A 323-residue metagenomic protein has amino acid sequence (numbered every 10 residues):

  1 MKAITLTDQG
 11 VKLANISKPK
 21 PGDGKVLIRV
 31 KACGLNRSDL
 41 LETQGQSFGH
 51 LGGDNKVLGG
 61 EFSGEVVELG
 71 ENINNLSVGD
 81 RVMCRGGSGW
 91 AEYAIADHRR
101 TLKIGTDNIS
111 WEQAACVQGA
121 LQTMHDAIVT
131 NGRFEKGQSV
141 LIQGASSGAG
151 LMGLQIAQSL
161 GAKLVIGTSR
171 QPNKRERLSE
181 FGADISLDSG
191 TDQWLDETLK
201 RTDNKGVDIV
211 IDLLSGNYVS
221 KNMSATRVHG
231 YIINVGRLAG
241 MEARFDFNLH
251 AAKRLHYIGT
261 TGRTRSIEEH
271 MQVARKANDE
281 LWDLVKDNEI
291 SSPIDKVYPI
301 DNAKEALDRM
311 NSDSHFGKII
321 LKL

Functional and structural regions predicted by a protein language model:
P19-G34, Q46-S88: Glycine-rich beta-strand-centered segment in the early N-terminal region that forms part of a ligand/cofactor-binding
G86-R99: A structural motif shared across PLP-dependent enzymes of the aminotransferase-like
D107-W111, R133-S139, N204-K205: Short helix-loop-beta connector
A115-T191: Mid-domain Rossmann-like dinucleotide-binding core that forms the NAD(H)/NADP(H) cofactor-binding site
L178, N217-E289, K322-L323: Glycine-rich phosphate-binding loop and adjacent beta-alpha segment of Rossmann(oid) nucleotide-cofactor-binding
W194-N204: Short amphipathic alpha-helix with an adjacent loop that forms part of the alpha/beta core around
W282-D283, D287-K296, K304-L323: C-terminal capping/lid region of NAD(P)-dependent oxidoreductase domains
